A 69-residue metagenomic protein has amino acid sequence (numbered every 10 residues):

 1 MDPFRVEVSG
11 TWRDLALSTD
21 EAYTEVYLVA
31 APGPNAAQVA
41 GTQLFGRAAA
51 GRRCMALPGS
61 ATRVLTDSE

Functional and structural regions predicted by a protein language model:
D2-T11: A short beta-strand micro-motif
G10-D14, G33: Beta-strand elements of well-folded, non-transmembrane domains
T19-G33: A short, exposed loop/beta-hairpin motif centered on an aromatic-Gly-Thr core
A36-A37: Small-residue helix-packing motif on alpha-helices
Q43-E69: Short, mixed-charge low-complexity intrinsically disordered segments
